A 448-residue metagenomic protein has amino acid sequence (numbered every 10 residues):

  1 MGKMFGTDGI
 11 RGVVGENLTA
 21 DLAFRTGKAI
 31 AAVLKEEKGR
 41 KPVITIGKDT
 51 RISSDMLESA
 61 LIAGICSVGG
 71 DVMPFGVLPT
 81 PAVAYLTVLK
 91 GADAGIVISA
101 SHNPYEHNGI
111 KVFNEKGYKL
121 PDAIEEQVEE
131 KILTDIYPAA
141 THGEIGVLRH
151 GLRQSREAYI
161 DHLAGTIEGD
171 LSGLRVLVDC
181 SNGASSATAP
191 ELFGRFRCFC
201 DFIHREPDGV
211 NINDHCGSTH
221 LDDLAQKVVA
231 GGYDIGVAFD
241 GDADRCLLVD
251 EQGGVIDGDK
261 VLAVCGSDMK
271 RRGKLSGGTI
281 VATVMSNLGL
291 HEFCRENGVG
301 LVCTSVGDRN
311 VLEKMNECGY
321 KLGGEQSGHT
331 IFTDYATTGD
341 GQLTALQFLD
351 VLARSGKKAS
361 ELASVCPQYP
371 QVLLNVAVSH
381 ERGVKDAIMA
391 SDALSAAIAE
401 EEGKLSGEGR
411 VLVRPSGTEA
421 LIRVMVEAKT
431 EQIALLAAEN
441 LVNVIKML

Functional and structural regions predicted by a protein language model:
M1-A63, S67-V68, L148-V176: An N-terminal, well-structured beta->alpha segment
F5-G6, I46, V72-V77, V97-I98 (+7 more regions): General beta-strand structural signal in soluble alpha/beta enzymes
D8, I46, V83, I96 (+11 more regions): Buried hydrophobic positions in well-ordered alpha/beta secondary-structure cores of metabolic enzymes
V13, N108-V229: Gly/Ser/Thr-enriched, mixed-charge loops and adjacent short helices that form phosphate/oxyanion-binding elements
A32, E36, R40-H107, E191-V249 (+1 more regions): N-terminal small/polar loop signature for handling phosphorylated ligands or for N-terminal nucleophile
G39-D49, M73, R175-L177, G278-V284 (+1 more regions): Short glycine-rich phosphate-binding loop at a beta-alpha junction
F75, A82, I124-I160, G165 (+2 more regions): Proline/glycine-rich low-complexity loops and linkers
I235, R272-L448: Phosphate-binding and adjacent anionic-ligand microenvironments
